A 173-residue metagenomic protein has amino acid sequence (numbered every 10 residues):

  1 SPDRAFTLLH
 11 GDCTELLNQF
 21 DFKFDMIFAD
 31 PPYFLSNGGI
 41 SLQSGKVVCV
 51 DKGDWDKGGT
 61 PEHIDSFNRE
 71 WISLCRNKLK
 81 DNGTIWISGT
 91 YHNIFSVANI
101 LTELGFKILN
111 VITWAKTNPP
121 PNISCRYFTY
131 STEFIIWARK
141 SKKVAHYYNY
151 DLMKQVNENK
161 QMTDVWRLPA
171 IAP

Functional and structural regions predicted by a protein language model:
S1-P173: Core catalytic lobe of class I
